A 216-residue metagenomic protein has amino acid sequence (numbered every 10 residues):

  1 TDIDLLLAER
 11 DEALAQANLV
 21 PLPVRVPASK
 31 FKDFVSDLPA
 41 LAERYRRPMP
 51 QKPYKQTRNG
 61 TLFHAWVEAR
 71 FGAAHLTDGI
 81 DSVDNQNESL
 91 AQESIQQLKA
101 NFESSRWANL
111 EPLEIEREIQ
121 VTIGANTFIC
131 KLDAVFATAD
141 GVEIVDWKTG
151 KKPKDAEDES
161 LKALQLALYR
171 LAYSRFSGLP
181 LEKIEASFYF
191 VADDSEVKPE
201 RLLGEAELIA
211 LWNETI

Functional and structural regions predicted by a protein language model:
T1-A73: C-terminal, charged and often intrinsically disordered regions of DNA end-processing helicases and nucleases
V24, E43-K52, G79-V83, W147-E157: Glycine- and acidic
V26, D37, Y54-W66, L90-E93 (+6 more regions): Generic recognition of stable, solvent-exposed alpha-helical segments in well-folded globular domains
L38, Y45, A65, R117-I119 (+4 more regions): Residues immediately flanking
R46-G124, V197: A non-catalytic, helix-rich entry segment at domain boundaries
I119-F176, K198-P199: Non-catalytic protein-protein interaction segments used by genome-maintenance enzymes to assemble and couple activities
L171-I216: Metal-dependent nuclease catalytic regions and adjoining charged, substrate-binding loops involved in nucleic-acid end
